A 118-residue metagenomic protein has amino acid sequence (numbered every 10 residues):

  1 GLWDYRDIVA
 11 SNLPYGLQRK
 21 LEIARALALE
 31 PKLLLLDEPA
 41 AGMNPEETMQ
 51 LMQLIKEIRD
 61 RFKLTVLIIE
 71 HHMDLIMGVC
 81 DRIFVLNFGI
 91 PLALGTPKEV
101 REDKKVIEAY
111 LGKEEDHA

Functional and structural regions predicted by a protein language model:
G1-A118: Glycine-rich phosphate-binding loops of nucleotide-dependent enzymes
